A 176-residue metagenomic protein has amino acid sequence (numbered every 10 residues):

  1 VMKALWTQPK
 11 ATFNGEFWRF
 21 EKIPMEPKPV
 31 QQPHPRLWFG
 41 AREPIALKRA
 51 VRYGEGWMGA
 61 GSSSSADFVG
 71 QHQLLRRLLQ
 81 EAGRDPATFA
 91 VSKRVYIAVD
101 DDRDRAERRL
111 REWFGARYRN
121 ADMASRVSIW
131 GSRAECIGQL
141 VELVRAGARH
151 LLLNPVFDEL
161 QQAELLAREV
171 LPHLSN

Functional and structural regions predicted by a protein language model:
V1-N176: Active-site-adjacent structural elements that line small-molecule/cofactor binding pockets in enzymes
